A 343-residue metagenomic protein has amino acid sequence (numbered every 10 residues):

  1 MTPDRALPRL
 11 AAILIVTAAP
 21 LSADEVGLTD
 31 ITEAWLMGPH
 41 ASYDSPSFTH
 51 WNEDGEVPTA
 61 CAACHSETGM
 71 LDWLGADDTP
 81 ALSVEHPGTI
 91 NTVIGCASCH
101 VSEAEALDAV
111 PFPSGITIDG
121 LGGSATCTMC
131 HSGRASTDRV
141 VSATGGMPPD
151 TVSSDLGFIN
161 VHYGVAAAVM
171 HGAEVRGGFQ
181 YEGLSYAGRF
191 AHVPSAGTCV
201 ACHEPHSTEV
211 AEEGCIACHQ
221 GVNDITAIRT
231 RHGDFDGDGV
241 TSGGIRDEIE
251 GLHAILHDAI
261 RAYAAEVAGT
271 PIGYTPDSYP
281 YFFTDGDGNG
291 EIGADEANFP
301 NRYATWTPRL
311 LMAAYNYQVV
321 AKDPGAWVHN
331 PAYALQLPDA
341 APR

Functional and structural regions predicted by a protein language model:
T2-A11: Bacterial N-terminal signal peptides that target proteins for export
A18-P20: N-terminal signal peptide c-region/cleavage motif recognized by signal peptidases
S22-G122, T128-E204: Sequence context of c-type cytochrome heme-c attachment sites
A34, G38, E67, S102 (+9 more regions): Structured segments of extracytoplasmic/periplasmic soluble domains in secreted or envelope-associated proteins
A76-V84, V222-I245: Gly/Gly-Pro-rich "capping" loops immediately C-terminal to redox-active cysteine motifs in periplasmic/lumenal
T126, C130, C215-C218: Hydrophobic alpha-helical packing residues
P194-G233: Structured mid-domain segments that build the active-site/substrate or prosthetic-cofactor binding neighborhood
T226, F235-R343: Mature extracytoplasmic or organellar-lumen-exposed domains after removal of signal/transit peptides
